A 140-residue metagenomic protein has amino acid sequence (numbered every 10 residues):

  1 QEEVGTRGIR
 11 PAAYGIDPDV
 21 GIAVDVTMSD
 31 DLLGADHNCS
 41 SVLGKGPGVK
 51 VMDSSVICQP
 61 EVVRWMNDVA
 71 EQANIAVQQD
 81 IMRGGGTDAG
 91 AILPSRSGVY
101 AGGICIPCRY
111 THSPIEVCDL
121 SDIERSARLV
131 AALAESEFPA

Functional and structural regions predicted by a protein language model:
Q1-G48, A89, F138-A140: Acidic/histidine-rich catalytic neighborhood of metal-dependent amide-processing enzymes
S41, K45-S121, A127, L133-F138: Active-site-adjacent substrate-binding region of metalloamidase/peptidase-like peptide-processing proteins
